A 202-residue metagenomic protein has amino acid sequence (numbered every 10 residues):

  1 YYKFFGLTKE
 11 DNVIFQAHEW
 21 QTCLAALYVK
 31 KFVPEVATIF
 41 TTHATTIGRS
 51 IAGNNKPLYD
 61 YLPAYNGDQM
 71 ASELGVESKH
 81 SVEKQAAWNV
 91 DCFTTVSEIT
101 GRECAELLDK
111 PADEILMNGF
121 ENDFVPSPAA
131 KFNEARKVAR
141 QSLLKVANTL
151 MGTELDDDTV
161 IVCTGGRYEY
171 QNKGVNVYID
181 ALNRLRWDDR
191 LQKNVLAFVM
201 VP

Functional and structural regions predicted by a protein language model:
Y1-P202: Catalytic cores of nucleotide-sugar-dependent glycosyltransferases that transfer UDP/GDP/TDP-activated
